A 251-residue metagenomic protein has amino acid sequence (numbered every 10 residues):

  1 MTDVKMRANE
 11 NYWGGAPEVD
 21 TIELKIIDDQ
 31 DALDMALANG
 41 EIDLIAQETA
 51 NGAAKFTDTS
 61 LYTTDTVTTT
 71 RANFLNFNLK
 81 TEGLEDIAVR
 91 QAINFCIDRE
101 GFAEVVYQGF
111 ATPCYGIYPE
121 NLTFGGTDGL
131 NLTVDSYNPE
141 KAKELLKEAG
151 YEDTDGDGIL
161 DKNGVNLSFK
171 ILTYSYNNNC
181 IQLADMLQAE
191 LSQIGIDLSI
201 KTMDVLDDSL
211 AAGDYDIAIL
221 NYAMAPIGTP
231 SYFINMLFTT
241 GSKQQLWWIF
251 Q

Functional and structural regions predicted by a protein language model:
M1-W13, P139, T173-L187: Bilobed "Venus flytrap"/periplasmic-binding protein-like clamshell domains and structurally analogous long
R7-Y12, V67-A92, C96, V105 (+2 more regions): A bilobed periplasmic-binding-protein/Venus flytrap-type ligand-binding module shared by bacterial periplasmic
N9-K55, D197-S199: Ligand-site clamp/hinge motif
A16-D20, I87, S136-K170: Immediate post-signal peptide segment of exported/extracytoplasmic ligand-binding proteins
A54-T66, D214, G228-L246: Ligand-binding "clamshell"
A103-E104, D197-D208, F233-Q251: Extracytoplasmic/peripheral linker and loop segments enriched in polar/acidic and small residues with frequent Thr/Pro
P113-Y151, S175-Q182: Structural transition elements
E152-A225: Ligand/substrate-recognition segments at binding pockets and active sites
